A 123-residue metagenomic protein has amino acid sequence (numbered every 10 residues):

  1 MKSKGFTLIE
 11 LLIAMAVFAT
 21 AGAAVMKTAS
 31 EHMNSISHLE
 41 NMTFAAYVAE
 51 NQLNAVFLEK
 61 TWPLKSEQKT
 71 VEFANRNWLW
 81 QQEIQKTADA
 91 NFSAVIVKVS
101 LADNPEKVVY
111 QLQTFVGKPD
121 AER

Functional and structural regions predicted by a protein language model:
M1-K4: N-terminal leader/signal peptides at the extreme start of proteins
L11-K27: Alpha-helical hydrophobic helix detector
L12-I13, S30-R123: Flexible, low-complexity segments enriched in proline/glycine/serine and punctuated by aromatic residues
